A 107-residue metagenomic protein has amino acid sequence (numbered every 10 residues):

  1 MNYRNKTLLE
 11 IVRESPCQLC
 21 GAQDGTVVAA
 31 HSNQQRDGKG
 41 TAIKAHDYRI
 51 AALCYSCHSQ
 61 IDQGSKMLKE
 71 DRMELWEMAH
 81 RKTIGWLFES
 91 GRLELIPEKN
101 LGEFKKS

Functional and structural regions predicted by a protein language model:
N2-A30: Short cysteine-rich loop/turn motifs with clustered Cys
G21-A22, C57-Q60: Detector for the c-type heme attachment site
G25-T41: Short recognition patches in nucleic-acid-associated and regulatory proteins
G38-Y48, S59-S107: Polybasic, low-complexity binding patches
A51: Active-site cofactor/substrate anionic-group-binding motifs, chiefly glycine- and Lys/Arg-rich phosphate-binding loops
C54: Zinc-coordinating Cys/His ligand positions in small cysteine/histidine-rich zinc-finger domains
